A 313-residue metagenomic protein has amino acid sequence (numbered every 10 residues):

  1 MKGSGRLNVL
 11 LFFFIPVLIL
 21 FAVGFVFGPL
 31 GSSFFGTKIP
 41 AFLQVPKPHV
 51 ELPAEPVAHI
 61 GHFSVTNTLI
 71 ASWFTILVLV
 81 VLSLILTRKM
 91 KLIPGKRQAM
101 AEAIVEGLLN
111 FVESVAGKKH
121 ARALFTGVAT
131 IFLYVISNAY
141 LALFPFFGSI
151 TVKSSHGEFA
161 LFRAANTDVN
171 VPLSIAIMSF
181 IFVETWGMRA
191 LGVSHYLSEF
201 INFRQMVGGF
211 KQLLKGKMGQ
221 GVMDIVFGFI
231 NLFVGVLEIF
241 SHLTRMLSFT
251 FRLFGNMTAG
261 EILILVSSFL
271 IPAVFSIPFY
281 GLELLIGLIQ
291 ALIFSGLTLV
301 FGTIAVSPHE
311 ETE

Functional and structural regions predicted by a protein language model:
M1-E313: Selective transmembrane helix interface/packing segments
